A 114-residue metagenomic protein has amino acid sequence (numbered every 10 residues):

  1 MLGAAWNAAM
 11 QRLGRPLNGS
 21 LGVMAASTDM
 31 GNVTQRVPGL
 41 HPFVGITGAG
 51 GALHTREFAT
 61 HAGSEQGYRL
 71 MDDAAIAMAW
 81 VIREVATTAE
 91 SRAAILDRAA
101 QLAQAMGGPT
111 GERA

Functional and structural regions predicted by a protein language model:
M1-G48: Active-site-adjacent substrate-binding region of metalloamidase/peptidase-like peptide-processing proteins
G48-Q104: His/Asp/Glu-rich mid-to-C-terminal helical/loop segments that flank catalytic regions of hydrolases
Q101-P109, A114: A domain-level signal for the structural core that forms small-molecule/cofactor-binding pockets and catalytic centers
